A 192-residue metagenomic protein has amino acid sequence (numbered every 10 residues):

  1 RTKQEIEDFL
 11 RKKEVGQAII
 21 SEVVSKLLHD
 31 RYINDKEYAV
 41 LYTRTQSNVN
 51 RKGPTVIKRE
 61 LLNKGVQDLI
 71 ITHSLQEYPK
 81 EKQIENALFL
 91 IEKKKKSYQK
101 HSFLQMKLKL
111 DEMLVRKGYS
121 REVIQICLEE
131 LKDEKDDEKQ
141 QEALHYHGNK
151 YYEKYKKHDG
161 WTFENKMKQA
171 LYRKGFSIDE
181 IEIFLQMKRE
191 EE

Functional and structural regions predicted by a protein language model:
R1-E192: An alpha-helical, amphipathic repeat domain used for nucleic-acid recognition, typified by the mTERF helical solenoid
